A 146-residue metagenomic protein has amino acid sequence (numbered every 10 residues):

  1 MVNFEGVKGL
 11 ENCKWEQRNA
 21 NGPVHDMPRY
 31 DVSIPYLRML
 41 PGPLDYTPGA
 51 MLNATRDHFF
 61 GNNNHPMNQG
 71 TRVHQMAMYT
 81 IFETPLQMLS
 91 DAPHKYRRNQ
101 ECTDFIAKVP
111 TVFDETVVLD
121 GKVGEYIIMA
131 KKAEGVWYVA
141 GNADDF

Functional and structural regions predicted by a protein language model:
M1, P48, A92-P93, G141-A143: Active-site proximal loops enriched in glycine and acidic residues that flank catalytic Cys/His/Asp and coordinate
M1-H65: Aromatic- and carboxylate-enriched substrate-binding clefts and catalytic-loop regions of carbohydrate-active enzymes
G6, P48-A50, T55-R56, A92 (+3 more regions): Solvent-exposed, flexible loop/coil residues
P35, G70, L119, I128-A130: Residues embedded in well-ordered secondary-structure elements
Y46-D91: Charge-patterned, long linear interaction tracts outside catalytic cores
N53-T55, M88-S90, R97-N99, W137 (+1 more regions): Flexible loop/turn segments at secondary-structure boundaries
V73, A77-L119: Catalytic cores of secreted or luminal carbohydrate-active enzymes
V123-F146: Carbohydrate-binding surface patches
